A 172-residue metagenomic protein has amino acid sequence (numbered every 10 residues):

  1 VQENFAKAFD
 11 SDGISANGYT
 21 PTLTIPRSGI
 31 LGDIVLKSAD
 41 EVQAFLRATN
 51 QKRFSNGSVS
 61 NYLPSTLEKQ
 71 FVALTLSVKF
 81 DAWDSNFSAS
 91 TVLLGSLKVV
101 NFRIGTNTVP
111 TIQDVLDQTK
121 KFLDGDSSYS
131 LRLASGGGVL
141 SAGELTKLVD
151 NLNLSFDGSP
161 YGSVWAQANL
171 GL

Functional and structural regions predicted by a protein language model:
V1-L172: Soluble extracellular-acting proteins and domains
